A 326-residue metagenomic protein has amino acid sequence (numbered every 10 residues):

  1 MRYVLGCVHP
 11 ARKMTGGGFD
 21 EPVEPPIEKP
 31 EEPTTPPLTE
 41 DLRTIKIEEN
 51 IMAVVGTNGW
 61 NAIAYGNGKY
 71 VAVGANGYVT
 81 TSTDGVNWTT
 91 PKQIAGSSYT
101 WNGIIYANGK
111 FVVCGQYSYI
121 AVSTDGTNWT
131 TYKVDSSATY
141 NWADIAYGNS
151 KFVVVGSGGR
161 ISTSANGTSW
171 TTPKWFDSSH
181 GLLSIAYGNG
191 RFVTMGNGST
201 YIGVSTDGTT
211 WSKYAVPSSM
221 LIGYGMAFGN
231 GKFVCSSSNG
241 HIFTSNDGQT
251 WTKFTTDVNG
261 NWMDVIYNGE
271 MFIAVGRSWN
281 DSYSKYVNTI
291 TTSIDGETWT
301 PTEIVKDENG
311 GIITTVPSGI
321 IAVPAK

Functional and structural regions predicted by a protein language model:
M1-M52, V316-K326: Enriched but not universal
T39-K326: Residue-level hotspots at or immediately adjacent to binding/recognition sites across diverse folds
